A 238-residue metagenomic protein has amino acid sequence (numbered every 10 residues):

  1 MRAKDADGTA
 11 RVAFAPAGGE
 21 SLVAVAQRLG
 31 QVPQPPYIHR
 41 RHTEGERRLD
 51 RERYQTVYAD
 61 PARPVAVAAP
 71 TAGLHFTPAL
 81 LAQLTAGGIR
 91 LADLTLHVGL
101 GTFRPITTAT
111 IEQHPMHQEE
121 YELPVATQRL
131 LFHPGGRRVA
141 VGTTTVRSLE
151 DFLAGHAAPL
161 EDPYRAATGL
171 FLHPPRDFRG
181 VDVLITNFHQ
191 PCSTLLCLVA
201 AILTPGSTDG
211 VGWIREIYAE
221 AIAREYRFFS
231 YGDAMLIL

Functional and structural regions predicted by a protein language model:
M1-L238: Surface-exposed, charge/polar-rich loops and edge strands
